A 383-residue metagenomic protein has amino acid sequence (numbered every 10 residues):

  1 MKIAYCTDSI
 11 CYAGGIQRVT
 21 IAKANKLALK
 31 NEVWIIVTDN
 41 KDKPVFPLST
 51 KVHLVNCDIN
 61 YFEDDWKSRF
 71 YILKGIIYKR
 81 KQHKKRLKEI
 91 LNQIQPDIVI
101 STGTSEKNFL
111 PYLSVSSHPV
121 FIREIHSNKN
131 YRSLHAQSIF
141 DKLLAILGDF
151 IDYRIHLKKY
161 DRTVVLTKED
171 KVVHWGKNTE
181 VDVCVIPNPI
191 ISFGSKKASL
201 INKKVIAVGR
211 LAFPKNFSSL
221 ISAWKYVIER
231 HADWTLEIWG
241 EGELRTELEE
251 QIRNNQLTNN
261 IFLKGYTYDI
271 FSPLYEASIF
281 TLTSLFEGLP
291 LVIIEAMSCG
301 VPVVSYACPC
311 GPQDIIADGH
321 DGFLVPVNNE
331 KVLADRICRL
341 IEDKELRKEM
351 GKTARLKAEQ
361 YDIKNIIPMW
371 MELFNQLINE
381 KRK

Functional and structural regions predicted by a protein language model:
C6-A13, K26, K30-I77, V183-V185: N-terminal strand-loop element at the rim of the active site of nucleotide-sugar-dependent glycosyltransferases
G14-A22, K203, A207-Y226, E243-E249 (+1 more regions): A conserved mid-protein helix/loop that constitutes part of the nucleotide-sugar donor-binding site
K85-E89, K129, L143-T163: Membrane-proximal helix-turn-helix segments that form the acceptor-binding/catalytic region of lipid-linked
S101-K107, I125: Short His-centered aromatic/hydrophobic patch
Y153-G194: Donor nucleotide-sugar binding/catalytic pocket of nucleotide-sugar-dependent glycosyltransferases
Y266, L285: Aromatic "clamp/platform" in nucleotide-sugar-dependent glycosyltransferases that forms part of the donor/acceptor
P302-Y306: Short hydrophobic beta-strand element within catalytic cores of glycosyltransferases and related nucleotide-activated
A317-G319, F323-E330, C338-E345, E359: Conserved acidic donor-binding segment of nucleotide-sugar-dependent glycosyltransferases
